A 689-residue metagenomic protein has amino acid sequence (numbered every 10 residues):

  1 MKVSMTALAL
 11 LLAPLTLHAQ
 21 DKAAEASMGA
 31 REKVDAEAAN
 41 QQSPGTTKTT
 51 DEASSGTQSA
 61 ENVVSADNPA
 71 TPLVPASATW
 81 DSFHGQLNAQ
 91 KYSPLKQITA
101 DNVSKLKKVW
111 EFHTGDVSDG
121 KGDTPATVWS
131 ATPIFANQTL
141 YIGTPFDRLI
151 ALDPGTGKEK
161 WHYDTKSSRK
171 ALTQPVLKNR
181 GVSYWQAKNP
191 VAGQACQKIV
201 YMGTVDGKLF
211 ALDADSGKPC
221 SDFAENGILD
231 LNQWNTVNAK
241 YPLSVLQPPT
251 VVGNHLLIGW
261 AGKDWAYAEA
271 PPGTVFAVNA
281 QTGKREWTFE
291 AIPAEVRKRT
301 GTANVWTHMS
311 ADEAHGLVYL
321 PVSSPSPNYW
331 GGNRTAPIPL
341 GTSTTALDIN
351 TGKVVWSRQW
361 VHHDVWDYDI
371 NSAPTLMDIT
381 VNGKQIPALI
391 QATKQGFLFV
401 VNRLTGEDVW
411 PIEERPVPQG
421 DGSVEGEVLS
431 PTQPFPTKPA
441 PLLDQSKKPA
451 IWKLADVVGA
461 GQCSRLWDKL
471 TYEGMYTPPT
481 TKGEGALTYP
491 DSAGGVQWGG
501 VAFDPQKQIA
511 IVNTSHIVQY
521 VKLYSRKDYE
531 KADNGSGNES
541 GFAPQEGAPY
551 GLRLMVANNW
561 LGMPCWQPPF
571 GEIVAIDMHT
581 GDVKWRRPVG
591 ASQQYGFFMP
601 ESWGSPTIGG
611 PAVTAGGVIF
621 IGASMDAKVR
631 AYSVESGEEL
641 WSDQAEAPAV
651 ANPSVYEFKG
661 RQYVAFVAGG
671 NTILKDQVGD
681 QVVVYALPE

Functional and structural regions predicted by a protein language model:
M1-A19: Gram-negative bacterial Sec-dependent N-terminal signal peptides
Q20-Q97, E427-A460, Y472, N538-E539: N-terminal pre-domain segments of enzymes
W80, N88, T114-D116, A136 (+2 more regions): Acidic, proline/glycine-rich low-complexity intrinsically disordered segments
W80-H84, P125-R148, Q174-K208, Y241-Y267 (+12 more regions): Repeat-blade elements of multi-bladed beta-propeller folds
D81, L87-P94, D116-K121, I142 (+3 more regions): Short, solvent-exposed loop/turn elements at domain surfaces
S93-Y141, S168, N235, K482-A493: Asp/Glu-centered strand-loop micro-motifs enriched in Gly/Pro and often flanked by an aromatic residue
S104-V117, L149-L172, Q186-G193, L209-K240 (+10 more regions): Extracytoplasmic/lumenal domain signature
Q433, T437-Q519, K527-D528, E572-A575: Long, low-complexity segments enriched in small/aliphatic residues
